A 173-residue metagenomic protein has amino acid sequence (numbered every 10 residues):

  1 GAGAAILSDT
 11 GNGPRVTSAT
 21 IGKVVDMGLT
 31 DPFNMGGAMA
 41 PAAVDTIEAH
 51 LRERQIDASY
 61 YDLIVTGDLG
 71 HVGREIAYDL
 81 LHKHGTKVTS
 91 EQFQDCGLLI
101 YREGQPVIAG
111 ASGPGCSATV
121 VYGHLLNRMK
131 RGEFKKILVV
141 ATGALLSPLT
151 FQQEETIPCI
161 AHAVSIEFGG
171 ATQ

Functional and structural regions predicted by a protein language model:
G1-E48, E53, S90-L98, V139-T142 (+1 more regions): Condensing-enzyme catalytic core mediating Claisen C-C bond formation in acyl metabolism
A4-T10, S112-F134: Active-site-proximal alpha-helical scaffold in enzymes
M39, A58, L63-E75: A structural signal for small-residue-enriched, beta-sheet-centric alpha/beta enzyme cores and oligomeric scaffold folds
T46-Y60, R128-M129: Phosphate/pyrophosphate-binding loops at sites that engage ATP/ADP/AMP, CoA/4′-phosphopantetheine, polyphosphate
E53-D62, T86-F93, F134-K135: Flexible, glycine/charged-enriched surface loops at secondary-structure junctions
T66-V72, G115, T142-S147: Gly/Ser/Thr-rich loops at beta-strand to alpha-helix junctions that form or flank small-molecule/cofactor-binding
L69-H84, L149-T156: Short glycine/threonine-rich loop-to-helix capping motif typified by GTGT followed within a few residues by an Asp-Pro
K83-V120: Conserved catalytic cysteine-centered active-site region of acyl-thioester-dependent Claisen-condensing enzymes
